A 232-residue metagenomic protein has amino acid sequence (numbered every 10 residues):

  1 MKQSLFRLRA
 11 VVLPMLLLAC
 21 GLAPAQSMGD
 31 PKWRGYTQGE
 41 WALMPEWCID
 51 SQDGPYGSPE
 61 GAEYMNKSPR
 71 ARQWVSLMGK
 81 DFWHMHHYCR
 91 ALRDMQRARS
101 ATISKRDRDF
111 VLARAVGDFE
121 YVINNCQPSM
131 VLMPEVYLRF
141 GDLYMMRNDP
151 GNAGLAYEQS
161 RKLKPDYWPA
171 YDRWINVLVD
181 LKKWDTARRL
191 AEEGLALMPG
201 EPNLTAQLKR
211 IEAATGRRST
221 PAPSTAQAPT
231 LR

Functional and structural regions predicted by a protein language model:
Q26-R90: N-terminal alpha-helical interaction modules that lie
F82-W83, H87, V111, M130-L132 (+3 more regions): Structural signature of alpha-solenoid helical repeat junctions
D107-D180: Alpha-helical adaptor scaffolds
W184-P202, A206-K209, A213: TPR/TPR-like (Sel1-like) alpha-helical repeat modules
